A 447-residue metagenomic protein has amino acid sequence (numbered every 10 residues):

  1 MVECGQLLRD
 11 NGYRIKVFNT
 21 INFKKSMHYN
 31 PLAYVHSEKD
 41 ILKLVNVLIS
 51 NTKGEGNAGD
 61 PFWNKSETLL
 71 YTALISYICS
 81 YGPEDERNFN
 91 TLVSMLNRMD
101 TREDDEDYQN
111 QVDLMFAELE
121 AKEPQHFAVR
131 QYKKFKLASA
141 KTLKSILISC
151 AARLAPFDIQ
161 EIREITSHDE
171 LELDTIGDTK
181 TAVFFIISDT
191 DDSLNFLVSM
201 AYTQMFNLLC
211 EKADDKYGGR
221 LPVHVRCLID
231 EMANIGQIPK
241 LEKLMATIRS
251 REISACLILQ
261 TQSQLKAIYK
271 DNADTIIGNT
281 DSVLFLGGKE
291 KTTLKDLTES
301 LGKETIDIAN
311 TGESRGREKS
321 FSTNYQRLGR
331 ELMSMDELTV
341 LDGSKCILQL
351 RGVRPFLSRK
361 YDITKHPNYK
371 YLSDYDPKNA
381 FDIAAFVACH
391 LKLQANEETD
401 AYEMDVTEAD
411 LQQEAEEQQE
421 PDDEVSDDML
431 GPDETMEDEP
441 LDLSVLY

Functional and structural regions predicted by a protein language model:
M1-I253, I268, A273, G278 (+2 more regions): P-loop NTPase motor domains
M245-I347: Conserved ATP-driven motor cores of ASCE-family P-loop NTPases powering translocation/secretion/packaging/pilus
E331, N368-S373: Extended alpha-helical interface modules used as scaffolds for assembling large macromolecular complexes
D362: Short, surface-exposed polybasic-aromatic patches that bind anionic ligands, especially phosphate groups
